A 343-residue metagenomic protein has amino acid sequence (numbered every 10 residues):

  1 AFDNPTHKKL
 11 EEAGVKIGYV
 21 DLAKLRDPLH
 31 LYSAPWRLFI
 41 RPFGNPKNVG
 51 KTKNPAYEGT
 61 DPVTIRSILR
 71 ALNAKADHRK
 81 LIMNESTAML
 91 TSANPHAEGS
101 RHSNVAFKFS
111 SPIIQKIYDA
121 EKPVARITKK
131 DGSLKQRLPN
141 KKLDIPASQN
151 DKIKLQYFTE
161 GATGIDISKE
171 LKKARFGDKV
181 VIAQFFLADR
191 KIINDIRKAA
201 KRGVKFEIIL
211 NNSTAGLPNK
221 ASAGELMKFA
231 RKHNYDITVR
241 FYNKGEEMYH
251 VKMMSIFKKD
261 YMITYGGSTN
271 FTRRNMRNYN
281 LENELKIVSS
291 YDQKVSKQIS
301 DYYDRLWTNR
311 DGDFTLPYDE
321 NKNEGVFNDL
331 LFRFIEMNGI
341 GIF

Functional and structural regions predicted by a protein language model:
A1-T87, I114, D178-K179, D189-F343: PLD/PLD-like phosphodiesterase catalytic module centered on the HKD motif
L22, A93-N94, S100, N211: Surface loops and adjacent helix of pleckstrin homology
S67, L72-A74, H78-K80, L90 (+2 more regions): Soluble catalytic domains of enzymes that build or remodel membrane lipids, polysaccharides, and related
N94-H96, F186, N270: Catalytic metal-binding/acid-base residues of hydrolase active sites
P112, K116, P123-D166: Active-site cores of enzymes that catalyze phosphoryl transfer or operate on phosphate-rich substrates
N150-I153, I165-F176, K198-K201: Acidic, glycine-rich loop-and-beta core segments that form the ion-binding/anion-interacting portion of active sites
Q156-I167, F185-R190, G245-E247: A general structural motif
